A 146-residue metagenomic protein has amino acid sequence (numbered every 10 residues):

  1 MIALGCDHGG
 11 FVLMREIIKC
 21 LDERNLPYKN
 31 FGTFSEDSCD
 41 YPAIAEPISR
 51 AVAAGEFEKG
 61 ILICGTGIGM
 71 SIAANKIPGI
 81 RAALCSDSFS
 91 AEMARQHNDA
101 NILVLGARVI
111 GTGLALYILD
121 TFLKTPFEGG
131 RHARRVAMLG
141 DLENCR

Functional and structural regions predicted by a protein language model:
A3-E23: Glycine-rich phosphate/diphosphate-binding loop of Rossmann-like nucleotide-binding domains
A3-G5, G9-G10, S88-R146: C-terminal binding/interaction regions
P27-S38: A short beta-strand-loop structural module common to alpha/beta enzyme folds
D37-E46: Structural motif
E46, R50, I72, E92-R95 (+1 more regions): Alpha-helical segments flanking ligand/cofactor-binding loops in enzyme cores
P47-L84: Helix-adjacent hinge/juxtasegments
